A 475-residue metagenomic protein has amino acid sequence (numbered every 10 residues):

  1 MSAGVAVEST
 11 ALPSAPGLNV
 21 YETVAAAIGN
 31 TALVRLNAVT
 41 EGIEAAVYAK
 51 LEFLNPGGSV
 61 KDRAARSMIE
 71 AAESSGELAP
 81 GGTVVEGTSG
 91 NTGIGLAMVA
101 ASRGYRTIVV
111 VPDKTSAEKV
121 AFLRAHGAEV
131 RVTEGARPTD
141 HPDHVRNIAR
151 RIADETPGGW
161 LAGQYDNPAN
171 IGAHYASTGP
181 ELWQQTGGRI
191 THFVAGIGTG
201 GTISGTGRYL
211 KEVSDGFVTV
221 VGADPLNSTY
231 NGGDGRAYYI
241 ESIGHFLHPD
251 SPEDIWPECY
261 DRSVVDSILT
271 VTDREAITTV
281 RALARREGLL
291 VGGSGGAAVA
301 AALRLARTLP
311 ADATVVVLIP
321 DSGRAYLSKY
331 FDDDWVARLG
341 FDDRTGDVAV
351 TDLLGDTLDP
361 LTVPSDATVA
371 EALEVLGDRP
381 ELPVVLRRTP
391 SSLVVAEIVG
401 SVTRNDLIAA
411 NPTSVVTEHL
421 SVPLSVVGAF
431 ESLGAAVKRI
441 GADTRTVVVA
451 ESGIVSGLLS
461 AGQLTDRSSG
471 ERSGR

Functional and structural regions predicted by a protein language model:
M1-T351: PLP-dependent amino-acid enzyme catalytic core
E86-G87, V110, T133, G196 (+6 more regions): Structural motif
A100, L123, L182, G288 (+8 more regions): Terminal peptide-recognition signature
D261-V264, G346-L361, A367, T413-L424: Bateman (tandem CBS) regulatory domains
L361-T389, S425-S452, A461-R475: The conserved cystathionine-beta-synthase
L393, I398-V399, V426, A450 (+1 more regions): Short hydrophobic beta-strand segments in globular cytosolic domains
V399-T403, L407, S456-L464: Short hydrophobic beta-strand motif reused across regulatory alpha/beta modules
